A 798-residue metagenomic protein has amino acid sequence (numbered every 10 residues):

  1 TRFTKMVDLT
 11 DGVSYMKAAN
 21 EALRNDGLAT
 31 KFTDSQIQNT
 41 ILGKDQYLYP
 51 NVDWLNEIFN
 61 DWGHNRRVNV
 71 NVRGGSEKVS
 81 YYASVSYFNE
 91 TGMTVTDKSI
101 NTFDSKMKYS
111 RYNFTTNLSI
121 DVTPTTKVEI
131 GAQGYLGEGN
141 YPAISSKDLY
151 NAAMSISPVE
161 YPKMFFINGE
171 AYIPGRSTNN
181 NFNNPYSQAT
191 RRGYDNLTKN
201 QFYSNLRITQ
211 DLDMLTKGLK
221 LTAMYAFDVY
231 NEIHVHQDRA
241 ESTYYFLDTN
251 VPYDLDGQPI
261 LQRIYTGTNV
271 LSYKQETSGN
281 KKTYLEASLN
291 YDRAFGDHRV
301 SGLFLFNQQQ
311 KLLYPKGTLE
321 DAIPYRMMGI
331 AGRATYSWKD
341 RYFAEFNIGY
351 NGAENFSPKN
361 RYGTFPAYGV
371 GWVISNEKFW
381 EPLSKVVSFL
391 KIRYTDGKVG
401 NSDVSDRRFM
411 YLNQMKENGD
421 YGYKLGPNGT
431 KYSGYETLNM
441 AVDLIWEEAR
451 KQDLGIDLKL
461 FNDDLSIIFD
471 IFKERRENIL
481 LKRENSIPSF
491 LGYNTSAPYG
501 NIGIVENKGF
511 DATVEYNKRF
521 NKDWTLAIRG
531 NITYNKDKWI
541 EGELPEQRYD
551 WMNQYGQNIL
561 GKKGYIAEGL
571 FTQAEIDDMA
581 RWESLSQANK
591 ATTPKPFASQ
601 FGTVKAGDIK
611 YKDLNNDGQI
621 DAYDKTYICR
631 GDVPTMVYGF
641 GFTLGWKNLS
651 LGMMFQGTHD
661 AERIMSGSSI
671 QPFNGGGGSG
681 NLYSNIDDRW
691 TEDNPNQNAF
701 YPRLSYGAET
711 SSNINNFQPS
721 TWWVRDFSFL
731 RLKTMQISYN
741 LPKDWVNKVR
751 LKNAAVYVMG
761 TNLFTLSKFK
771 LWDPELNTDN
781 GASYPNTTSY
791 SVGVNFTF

Functional and structural regions predicted by a protein language model:
T1-D45, I144-S145, G500, N517-R630 (+2 more regions): Conserved small-residue
T1-Q201, R207-D213, D403-Y421, Q547-Y549 (+4 more regions): Membrane-proximal, glycine/serine-rich, low-complexity loop/turn segments characteristic of large bacterial
R24-F32, L42-D45, F166-N168, N181-N183 (+2 more regions): Extracytoplasmic gating/loop element in the C-terminal half of outer-membrane beta-barrel translocons and assembly
W62, R66, N117-T126, G131-L136 (+9 more regions): Extracellular/periplasmic, surface-exposed regions of secreted and cell-surface proteins
T91, G352-E354, K518-F520, P634 (+1 more regions): A generic structural motif
T243: Active-site-proximal polar cores
G302-Q310, F343-G352, I609-V633: Catalytic-site beta-strand/loop segments enriched in glycine and acidic/polar residues
P634-N648, K733-S738: Conserved SET/PR-domain catalytic core that frames the SAM/AdoMet-binding pocket
